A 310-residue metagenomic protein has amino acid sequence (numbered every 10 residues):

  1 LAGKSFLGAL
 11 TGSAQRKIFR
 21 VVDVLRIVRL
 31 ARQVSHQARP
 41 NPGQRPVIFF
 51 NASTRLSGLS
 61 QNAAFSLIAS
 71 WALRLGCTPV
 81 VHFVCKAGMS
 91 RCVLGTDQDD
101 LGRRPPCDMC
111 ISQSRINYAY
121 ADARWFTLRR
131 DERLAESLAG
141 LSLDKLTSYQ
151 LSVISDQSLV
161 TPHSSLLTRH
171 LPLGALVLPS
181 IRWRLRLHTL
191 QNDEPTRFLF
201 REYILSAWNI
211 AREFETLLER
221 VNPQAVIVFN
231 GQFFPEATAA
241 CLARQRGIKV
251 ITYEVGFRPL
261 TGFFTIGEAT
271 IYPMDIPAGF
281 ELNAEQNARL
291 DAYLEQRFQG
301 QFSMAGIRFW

Functional and structural regions predicted by a protein language model:
L1-F50, A72-W208, V255-W310: Conserved N-terminal ligand/cofactor-binding loop architecture of enzyme catalytic domains
I48, L59-S60, L205, N230: Residue-level marker of alpha-helix boundaries and capping positions
A52, K86, F229-Q232: Short, well-ordered beta-to-alpha junction loops that form the rim of enzyme active sites and present histidine/acidic
S53-F65, V228: A short, glycine/small-residue-rich beta-strand->loop->alpha-helix junction that serves as a flexible
S53-R55, F198-F200, P223-A225: A short, structure-level motif marking secondary-structure boundaries and short turns
N62-A64, T96-D97, C241-L242: Short, glycine/charged-enriched secondary-structure capping and boundary segments
A64-L73: Short amphipathic alpha-helix
N209-T265, T270: Conserved nucleotide-sugar donor-interacting segment of glycosyltransferase catalytic cores, predominantly GT-B
